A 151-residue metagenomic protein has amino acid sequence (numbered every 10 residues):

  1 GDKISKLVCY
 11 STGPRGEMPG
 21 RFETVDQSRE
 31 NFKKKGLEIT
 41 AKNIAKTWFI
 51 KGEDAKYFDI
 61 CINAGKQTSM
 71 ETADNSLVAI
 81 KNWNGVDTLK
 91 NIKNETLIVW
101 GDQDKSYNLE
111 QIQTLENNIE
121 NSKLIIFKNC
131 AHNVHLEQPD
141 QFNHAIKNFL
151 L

Functional and structural regions predicted by a protein language model:
G1-D2, K93-N94, N121: Active-site acidic short loop of glycosyltransferases
G1-M18: Conserved hydrolase catalytic core segment
E17-E23, K34-K90: Conserved alpha/beta-hydrolase catalytic His-Asp/Glu region
I44, L77, L115, F142 (+2 more regions): Hydrophobic "lid"/C-terminal helical patch of Rossmann-like NAD(P)-dependent dehydrogenase/epimerase domains
I92, I98-W100, D104: Short beta-strand/loop motif that positions the catalytic acidic residue of the alpha/beta-hydrolase fold
K105-Q111: Conserved alpha/beta-hydrolase "acid-adjacent" motif
Q113-S122: Active-site-adjacent alpha-helix of alpha/beta-hydrolase-fold enzymes
S122-L151: Catalytic active-site module of serine/aspartate enzymes centered on a nucleophile-bearing elbow/loop
